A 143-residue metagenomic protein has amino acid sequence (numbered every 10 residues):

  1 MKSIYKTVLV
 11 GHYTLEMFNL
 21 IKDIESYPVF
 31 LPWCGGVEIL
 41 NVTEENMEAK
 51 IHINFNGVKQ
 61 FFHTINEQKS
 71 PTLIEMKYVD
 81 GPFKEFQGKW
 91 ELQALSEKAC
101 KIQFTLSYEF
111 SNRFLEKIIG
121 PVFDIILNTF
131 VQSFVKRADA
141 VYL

Functional and structural regions predicted by a protein language model:
M1-E44: Hydrophobic ligand-binding cavity/cleft-lining segments
S3-T7, N46-E48, F61, L73 (+2 more regions): Intrinsic-disorder/low-complexity, polar/charged segments enriched in Ser/Thr/Lys/Arg/Asp/Glu/Gln
K6, V37, F62-E67, Q87-A94: Hydrophobic/aromatic beta-strand elements that line small-molecule binding cavities or substrate pockets in beta-rich
Y13, V42-E45, P71, L95-A99: Short strand-connecting beta-turns/loops that link adjacent beta-strands
M17-I21, Y27, A49, N66 (+3 more regions): Hydrophobic pocket/interface hotspot
E25, F123, L127, V131-L143: Short amphipathic alpha-helical signal-transduction/dimerization elements
E38-V79, S133-R137: Glycine-rich portal/gate segments that line the openings of hydrophobic small-molecule binding cavities
Y78-T129: Beta-strand/loop substructures that line and gate deep hydrophobic ligand-binding cavities in soluble
